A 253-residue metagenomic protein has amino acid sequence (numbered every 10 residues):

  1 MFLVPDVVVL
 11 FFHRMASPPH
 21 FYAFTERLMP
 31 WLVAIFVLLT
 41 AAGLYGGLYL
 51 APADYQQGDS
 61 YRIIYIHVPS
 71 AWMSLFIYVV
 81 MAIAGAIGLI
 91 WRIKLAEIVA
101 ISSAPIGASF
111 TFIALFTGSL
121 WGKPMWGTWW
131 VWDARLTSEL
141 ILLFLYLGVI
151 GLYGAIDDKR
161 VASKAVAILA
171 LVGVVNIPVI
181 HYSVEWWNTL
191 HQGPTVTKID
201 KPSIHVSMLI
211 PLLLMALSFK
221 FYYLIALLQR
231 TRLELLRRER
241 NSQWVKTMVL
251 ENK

Functional and structural regions predicted by a protein language model:
F2-K253: Polytopic transmembrane helical bundles with strong interfacial aromatic enrichment
